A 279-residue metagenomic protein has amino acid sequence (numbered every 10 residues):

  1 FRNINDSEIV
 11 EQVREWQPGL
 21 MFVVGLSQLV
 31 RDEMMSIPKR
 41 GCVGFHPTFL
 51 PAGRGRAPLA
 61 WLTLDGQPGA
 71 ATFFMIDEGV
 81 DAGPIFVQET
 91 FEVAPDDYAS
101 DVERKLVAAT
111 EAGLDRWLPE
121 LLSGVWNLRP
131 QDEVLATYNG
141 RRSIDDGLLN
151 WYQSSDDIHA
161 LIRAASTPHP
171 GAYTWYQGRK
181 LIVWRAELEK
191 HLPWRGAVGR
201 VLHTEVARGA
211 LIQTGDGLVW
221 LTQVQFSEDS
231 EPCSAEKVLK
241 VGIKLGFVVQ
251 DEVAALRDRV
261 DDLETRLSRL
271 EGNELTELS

Functional and structural regions predicted by a protein language model:
F1-H169, Y173, R179, H203-R208 (+1 more regions): One-carbon transfer enzymes
W151, Y176-V201: Short, solvent-exposed recognition patches
